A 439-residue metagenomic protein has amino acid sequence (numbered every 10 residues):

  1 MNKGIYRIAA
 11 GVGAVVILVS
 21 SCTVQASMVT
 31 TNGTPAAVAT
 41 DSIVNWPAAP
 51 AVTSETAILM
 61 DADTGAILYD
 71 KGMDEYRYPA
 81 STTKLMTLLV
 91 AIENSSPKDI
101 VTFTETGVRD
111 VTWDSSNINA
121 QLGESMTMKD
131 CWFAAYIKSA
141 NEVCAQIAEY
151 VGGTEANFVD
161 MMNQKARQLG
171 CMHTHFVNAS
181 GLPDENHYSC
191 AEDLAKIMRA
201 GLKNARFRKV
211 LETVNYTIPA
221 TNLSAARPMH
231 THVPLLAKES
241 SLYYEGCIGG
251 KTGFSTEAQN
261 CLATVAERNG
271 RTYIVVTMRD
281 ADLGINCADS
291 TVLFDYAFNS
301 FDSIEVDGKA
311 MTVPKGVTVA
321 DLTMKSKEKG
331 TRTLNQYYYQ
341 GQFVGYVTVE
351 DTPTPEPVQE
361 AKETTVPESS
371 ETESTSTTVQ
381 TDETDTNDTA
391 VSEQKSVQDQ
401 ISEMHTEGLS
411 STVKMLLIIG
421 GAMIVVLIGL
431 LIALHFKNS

Functional and structural regions predicted by a protein language model:
M1-V12: Bacterial N-terminal signal peptides that target proteins for export
V12, L68, G408: Catalytic-site microenvironment of enzymes that process N-acetyl-hexosamine-containing cell-wall polysaccharides
G13-S21: Hydrophobic core
V24-E192, K196-A205: Active-site-adjacent loops and short helices of periplasmic peptidoglycan-processing enzymes
A51-E55, T82, M423-H435: Extracytoplasmic Gram-positive cell-surface binding/anchoring modules and repeats
C171-H175, P183-I419, G429-K437: Domain-terminus/edge residues, biased toward the C-terminal soluble/receptor-binding domains of extracytoplasmic
